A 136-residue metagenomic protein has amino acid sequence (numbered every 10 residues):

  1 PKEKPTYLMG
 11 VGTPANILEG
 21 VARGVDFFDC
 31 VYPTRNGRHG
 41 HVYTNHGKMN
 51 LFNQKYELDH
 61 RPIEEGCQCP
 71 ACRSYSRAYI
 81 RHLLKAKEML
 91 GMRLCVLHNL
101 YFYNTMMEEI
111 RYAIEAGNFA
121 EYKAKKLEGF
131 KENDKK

Functional and structural regions predicted by a protein language model:
P1-I63: Glycine-rich phosphate/ribose-binding loops and adjacent secondary-structure elements that form binding surfaces
G66-K136: C-terminal extensions of enzymes
